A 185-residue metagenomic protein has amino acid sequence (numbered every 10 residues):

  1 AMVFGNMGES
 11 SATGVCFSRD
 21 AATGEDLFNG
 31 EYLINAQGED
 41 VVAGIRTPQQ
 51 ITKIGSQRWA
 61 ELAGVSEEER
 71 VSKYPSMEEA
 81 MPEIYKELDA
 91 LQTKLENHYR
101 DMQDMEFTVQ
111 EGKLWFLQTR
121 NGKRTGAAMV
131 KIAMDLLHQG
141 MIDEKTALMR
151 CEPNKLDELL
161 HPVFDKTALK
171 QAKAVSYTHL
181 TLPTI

Functional and structural regions predicted by a protein language model:
A1-A172: Nucleotide/phosphate-binding sheet-loop regions of phosphoryl- and nucleotidyl-transfer enzymes
V175: Conserved oxyanion/phosphate-binding beta-strand-loop segments in alpha/beta enzyme cores
T178-T184: Conserved small/polar residues in nucleotide/adenosyl-binding loops
